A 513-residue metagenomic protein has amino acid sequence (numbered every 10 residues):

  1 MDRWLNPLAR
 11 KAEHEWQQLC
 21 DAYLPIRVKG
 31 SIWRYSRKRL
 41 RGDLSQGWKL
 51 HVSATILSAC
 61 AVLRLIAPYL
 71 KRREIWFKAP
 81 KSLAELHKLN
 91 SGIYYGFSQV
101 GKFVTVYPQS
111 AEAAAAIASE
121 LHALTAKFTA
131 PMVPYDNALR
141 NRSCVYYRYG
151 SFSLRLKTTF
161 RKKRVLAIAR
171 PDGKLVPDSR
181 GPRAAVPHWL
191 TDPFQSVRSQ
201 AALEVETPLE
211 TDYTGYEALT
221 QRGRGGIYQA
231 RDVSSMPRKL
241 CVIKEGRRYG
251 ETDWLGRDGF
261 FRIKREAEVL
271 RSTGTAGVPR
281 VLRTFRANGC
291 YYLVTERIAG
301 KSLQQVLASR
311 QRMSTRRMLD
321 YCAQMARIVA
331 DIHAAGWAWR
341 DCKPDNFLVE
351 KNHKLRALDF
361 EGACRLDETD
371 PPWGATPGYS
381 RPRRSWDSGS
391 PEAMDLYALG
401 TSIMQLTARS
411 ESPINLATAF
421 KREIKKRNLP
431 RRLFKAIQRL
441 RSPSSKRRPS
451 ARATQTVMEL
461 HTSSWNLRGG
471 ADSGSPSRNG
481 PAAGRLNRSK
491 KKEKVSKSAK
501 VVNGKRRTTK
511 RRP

Functional and structural regions predicted by a protein language model:
L24-S31, R198-S234: ATP-binding glycine-rich phosphate-binding loop
W48-H51, E217, R224-K264: ATP-binding glycine-rich loop module of kinase domains
K163-Y216: Juxta-kinase regulatory segment immediately upstream of eukaryotic protein kinase catalytic domains
R280-Y291: Short beta-strand micro-motifs within the conserved protein kinase catalytic domain, predominantly in the N-lobe
G289-S302: Conserved short submotifs of the Hanks-type protein kinase catalytic core that shape the nucleotide-binding pocket
Y321-C322: Activation segment signature within eukaryotic-like protein kinase domains
H333-V349: Catalytic-loop of the protein kinase fold
D370-R384: Conserved activation segment of eukaryotic-like protein kinases, specifically the C-terminal portion of the activation
